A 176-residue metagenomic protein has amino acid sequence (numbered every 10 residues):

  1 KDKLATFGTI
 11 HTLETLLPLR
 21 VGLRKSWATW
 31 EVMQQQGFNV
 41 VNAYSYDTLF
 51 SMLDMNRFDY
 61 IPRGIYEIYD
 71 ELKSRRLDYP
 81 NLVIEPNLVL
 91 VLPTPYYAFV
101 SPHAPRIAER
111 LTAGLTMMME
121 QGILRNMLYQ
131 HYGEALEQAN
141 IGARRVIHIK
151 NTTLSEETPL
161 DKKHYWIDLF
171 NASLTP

Functional and structural regions predicted by a protein language model:
K1-T29: A conserved helix-loop-strand patch within extracytoplasmic ligand-binding domains of the periplasmic binding
G22-L23, N39-Y46: Short beta-strand-to-loop elements that line the ligand-binding cleft of bilobed periplasmic-binding protein-like
S26-W30, D47, Y66-Y69, A104-P105: Solvent-exposed loop/turn segments at secondary-structure junctions within structured extracellular/periplasmic domains
V32-Q35, L115-T175: Ligand-binding clefts/hinges and TM-proximal coupling segments of bilobed small-molecule sensing domains
Q35, D47-Y66: Short helices/loops that flank or line small-molecule/ion binding pockets
P62-N81: A ligand-binding cleft/hinge motif common to bilobed small-molecule-binding domains
L77-E109, E134-E156, W166-F170: Periplasmic-binding protein-like
